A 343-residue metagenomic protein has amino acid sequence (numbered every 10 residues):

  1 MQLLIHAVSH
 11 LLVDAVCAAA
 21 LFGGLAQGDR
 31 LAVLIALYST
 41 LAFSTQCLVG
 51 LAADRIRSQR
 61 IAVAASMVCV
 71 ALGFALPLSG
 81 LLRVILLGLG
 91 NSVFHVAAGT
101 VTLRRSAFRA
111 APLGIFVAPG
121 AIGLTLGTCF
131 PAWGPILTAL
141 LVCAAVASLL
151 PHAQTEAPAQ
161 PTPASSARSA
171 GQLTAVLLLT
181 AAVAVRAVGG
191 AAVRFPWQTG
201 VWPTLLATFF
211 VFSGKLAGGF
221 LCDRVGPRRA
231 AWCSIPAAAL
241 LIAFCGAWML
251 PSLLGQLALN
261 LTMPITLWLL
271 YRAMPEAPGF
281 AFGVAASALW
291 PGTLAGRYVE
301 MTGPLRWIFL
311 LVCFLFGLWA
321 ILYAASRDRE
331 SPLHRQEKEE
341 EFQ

Functional and structural regions predicted by a protein language model:
M1-A32, A167-G190: Pair of pore-lining "gating" transmembrane helices in MFS-fold secondary transporters
V33-A53, F209-A217: Central cavity-lining transmembrane alpha-helices of secondary-active solute carriers, predominantly the Major
D54-M67, D223-P236: Cytoplasmic membrane-interface "Motif A"-like loop-to-helix N-cap segments of 12-TM Major Facilitator Superfamily
S92-A107, N260-E276: Intracellular juxtamembrane helix-capping segments at the cytosolic ends of symmetry-related transmembrane helices
G134-H152, R306-A325: Symmetry-related core transmembrane helices of the 12-TM Major Facilitator Superfamily/SLC fold
A144-L178, L333: Flexible interhelical linker loops that connect adjacent transmembrane helices in multi-pass membrane transporters
R229-T266: C-terminal transmembrane helical hairpin of 12-TM major facilitator-type secondary transporters
P275-R306: A late C-terminal transmembrane helix in Major Facilitator Superfamily
